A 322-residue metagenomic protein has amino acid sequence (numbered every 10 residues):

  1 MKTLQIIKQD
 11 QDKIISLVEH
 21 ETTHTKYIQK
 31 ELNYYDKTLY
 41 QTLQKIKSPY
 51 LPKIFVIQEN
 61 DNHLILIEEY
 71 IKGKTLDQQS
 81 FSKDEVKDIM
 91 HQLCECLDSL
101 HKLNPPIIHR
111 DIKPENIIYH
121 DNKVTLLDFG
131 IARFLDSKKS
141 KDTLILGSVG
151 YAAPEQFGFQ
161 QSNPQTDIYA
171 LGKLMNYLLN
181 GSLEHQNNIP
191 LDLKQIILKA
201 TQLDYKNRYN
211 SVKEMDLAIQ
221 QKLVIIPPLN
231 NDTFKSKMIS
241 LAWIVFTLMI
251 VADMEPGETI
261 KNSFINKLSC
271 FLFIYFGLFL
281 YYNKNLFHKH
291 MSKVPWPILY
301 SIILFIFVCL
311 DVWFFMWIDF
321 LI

Functional and structural regions predicted by a protein language model:
T3-Q41: ATP-binding glycine-rich loop module of kinase domains
K47-I57: Conserved HxN/HPN-centered segment at the entrance to the catalytic loop of eukaryotic protein kinase-like domains
D61-T75: Conserved short submotifs of the Hanks-type protein kinase catalytic core that shape the nucleotide-binding pocket
H101-Y119: Catalytic-loop of the protein kinase fold
K141-E155: Conserved activation segment of eukaryotic-like protein kinases, specifically the C-terminal portion of the activation
D167: Conserved catalytic-loop aspartate of Hanks-type protein kinases
R208: Conserved HRD-motif arginine in the catalytic loop of eukaryotic-like protein kinases
